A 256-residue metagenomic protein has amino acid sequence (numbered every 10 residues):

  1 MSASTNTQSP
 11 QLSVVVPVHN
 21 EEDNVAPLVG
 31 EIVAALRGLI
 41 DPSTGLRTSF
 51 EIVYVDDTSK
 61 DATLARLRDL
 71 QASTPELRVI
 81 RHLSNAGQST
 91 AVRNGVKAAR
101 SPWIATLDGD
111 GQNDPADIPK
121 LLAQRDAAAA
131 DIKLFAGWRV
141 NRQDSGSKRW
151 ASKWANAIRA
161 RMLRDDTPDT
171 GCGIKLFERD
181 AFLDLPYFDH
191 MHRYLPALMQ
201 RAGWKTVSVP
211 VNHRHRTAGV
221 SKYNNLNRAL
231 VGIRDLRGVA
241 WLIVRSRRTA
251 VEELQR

Functional and structural regions predicted by a protein language model:
Q11-S13, E51: Cell-envelope/extracellular polymer assembly enzymes that use nucleotide-activated donors
V16-E31, T58: Active-site beta-to-alpha loop of glycosyltransferases that engages the nucleotide-sugar donor
D23-P27, D61-A65, T90, D169: Residue-level preference for short helical/loop micro-motifs built around acidic side chains
G30-R47: Short, acidic, metal-binding catalytic loop of nucleotide-sugar glycosyltransferases
F50-Y54, L64-A98: Conserved donor nucleotide-binding strand/loop of the catalytic core
D56-A65, G111: A conserved acidic beta->alpha catalytic loop
H82-A98, W103-T106, Q112-H190, R216-I233 (+3 more regions): Acceptor/aglycone-binding surface of glycosyltransferases and processive sugar-polymer synthases
D166, Y187, M191, A197-R214: Catalytic donor-sugar/metal-binding loop of nucleotide-sugar-dependent glycosyltransferases
